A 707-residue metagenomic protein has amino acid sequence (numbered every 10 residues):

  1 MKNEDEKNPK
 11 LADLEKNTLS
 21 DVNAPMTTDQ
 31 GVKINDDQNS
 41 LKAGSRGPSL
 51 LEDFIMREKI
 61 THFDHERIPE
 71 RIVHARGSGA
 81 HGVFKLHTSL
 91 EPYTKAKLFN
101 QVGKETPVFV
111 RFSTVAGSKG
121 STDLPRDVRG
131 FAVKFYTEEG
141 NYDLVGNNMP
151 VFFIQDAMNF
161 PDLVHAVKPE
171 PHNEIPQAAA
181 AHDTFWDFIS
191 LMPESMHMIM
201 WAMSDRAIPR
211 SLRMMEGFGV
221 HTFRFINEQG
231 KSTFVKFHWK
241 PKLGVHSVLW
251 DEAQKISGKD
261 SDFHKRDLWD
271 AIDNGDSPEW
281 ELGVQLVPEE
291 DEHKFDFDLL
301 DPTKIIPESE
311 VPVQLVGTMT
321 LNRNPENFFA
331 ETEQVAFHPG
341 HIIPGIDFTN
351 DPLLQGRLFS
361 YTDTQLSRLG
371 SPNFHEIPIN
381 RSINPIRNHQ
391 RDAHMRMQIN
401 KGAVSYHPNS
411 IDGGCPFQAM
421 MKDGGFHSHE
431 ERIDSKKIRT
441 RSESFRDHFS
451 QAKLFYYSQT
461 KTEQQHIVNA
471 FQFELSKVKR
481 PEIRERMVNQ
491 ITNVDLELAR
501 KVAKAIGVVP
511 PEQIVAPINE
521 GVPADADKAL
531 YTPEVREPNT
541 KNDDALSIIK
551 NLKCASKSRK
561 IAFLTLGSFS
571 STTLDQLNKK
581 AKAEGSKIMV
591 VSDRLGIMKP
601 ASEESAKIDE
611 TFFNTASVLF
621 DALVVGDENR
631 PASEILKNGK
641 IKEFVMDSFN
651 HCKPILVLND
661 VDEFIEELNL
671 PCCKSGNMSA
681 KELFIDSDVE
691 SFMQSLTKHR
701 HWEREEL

Functional and structural regions predicted by a protein language model:
K2-S568, D575-N578, K582-A583, K587 (+4 more regions): Active-site-adjacent core segments of small-molecule enzymes
R480, S592, A622-E628, I641-E667: Catalytic nucleophile loop
G567-S571, V661-E663: Gly/Ser/Thr-rich loops at beta-strand to alpha-helix junctions that form or flank small-molecule/cofactor-binding
L574, K640-I641: Amphipathic coiled-coil/heptad-repeat helices and related helical stalk/stem segments that mediate oligomerization
S617-V618: A short, aliphatic-rich alpha-helical micro-motif
P631-I635: Short glycine-rich, flexible loops that bind phosphorylated cofactors or substrates
N669-C673: Helix-loop-beta element that forms the nucleotide-linked donor phosphate-binding surface in glycosyltransferases
G676-L707: A charged, well-structured terminal subsegment
